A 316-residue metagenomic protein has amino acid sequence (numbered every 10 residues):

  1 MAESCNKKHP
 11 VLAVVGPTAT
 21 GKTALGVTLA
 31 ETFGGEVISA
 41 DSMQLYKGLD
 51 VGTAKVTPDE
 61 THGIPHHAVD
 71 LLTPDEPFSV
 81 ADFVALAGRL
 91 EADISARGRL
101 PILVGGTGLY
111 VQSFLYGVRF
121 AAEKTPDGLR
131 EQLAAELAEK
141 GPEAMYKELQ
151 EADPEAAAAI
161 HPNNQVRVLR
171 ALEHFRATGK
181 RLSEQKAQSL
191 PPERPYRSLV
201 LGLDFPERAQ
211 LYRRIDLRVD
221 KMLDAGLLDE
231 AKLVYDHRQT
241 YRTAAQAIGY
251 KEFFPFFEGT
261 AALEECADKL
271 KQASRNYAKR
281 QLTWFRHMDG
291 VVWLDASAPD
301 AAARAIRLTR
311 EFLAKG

Functional and structural regions predicted by a protein language model:
M1-G316: Phosphate/pyrophosphate-binding catalytic cores of soluble transferases and nucleic-acid-acting enzymes
